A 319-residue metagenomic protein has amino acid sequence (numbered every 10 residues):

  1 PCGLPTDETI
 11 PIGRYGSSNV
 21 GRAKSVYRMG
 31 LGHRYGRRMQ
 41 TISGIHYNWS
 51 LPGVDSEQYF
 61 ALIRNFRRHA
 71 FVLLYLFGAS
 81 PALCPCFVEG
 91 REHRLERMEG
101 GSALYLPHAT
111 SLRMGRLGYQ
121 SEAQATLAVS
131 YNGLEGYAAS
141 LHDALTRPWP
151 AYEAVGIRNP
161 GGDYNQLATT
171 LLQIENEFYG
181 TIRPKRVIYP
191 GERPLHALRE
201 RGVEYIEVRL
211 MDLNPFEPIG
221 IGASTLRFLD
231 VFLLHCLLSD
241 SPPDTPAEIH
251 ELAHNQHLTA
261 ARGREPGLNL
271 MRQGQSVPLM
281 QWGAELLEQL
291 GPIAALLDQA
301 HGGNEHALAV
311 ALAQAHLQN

Functional and structural regions predicted by a protein language model:
P1-A23: Signature for HUH/AEP ssDNA processing cores
L4-P5, R22-H33, S50-L198, R209 (+3 more regions): Loop-rich catalytic cores of soluble enzymes, especially ATP-dependent carboxylate-amine ligases and other
S18, R22-V26, R38-T41: Structural preference for beta-rich elements and adjacent junctions enriched in aromatics
R34-S43, R199: Exposed beta-sheet edge/beta-hairpin loop segments within beta-rich domains
M39-P52, Y205-D212: Histidine-centered divalent-metal-coordination microenvironment in nucleic-acid enzymes
I157, D163, H254-N319: Cationic, histidine-enriched alpha-helical/coil surfaces that engage anionic ligands
E200-E204: Core structural elements
L210-F216, A223-P243: C-terminal, active-site-flanking charged/polar segments
